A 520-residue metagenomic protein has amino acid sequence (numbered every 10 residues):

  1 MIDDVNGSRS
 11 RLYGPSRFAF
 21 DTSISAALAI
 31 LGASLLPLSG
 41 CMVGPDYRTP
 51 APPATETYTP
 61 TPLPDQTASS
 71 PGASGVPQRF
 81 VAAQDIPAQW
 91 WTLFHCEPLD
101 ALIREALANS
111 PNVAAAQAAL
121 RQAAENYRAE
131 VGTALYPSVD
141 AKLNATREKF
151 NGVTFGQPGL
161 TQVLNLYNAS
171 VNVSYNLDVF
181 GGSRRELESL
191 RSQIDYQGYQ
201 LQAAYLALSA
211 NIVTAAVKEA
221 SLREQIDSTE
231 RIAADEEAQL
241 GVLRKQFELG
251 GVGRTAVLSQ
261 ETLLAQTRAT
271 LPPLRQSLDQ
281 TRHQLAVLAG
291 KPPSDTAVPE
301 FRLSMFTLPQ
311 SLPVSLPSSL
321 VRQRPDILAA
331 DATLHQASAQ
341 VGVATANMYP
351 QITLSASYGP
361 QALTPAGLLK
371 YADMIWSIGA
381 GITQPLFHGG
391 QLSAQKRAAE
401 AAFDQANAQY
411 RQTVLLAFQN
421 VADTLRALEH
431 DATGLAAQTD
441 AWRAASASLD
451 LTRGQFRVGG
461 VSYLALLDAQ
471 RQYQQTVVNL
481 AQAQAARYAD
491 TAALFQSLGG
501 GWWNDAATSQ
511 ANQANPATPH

Functional and structural regions predicted by a protein language model:
M1-D21: N-terminal secretory signal peptides that target proteins for export/translocation
I2-D4, S25-A108, Y167, R191 (+5 more regions): Terminal intrinsically disordered/low-complexity segments used for targeting and assembly
V43-P50, T57, A88-Q89, H95-E105 (+7 more regions): Small/polar-residue-enriched beta-strand and adjacent coil segments characteristic of outer-membrane beta-barrel
G72-G75, A83-Q89, P158-L160, E224-T229 (+1 more regions): A ubiquitous short alpha-helical element
A116-E130, A204, L208-R231, D235-K245 (+6 more regions): Amphipathic alpha-helical coiled-coil segments
R128-E130, K149-G152, A269-P272, S294: Secretory-pathway/luminal and periplasmic proteins that interact with or process carbohydrate-rich
E248-S277, T476-L480: Repeat-solenoid scaffold signature
G253, P292, V461-S462: Short coil/turn motifs that cap or connect alpha-helices
